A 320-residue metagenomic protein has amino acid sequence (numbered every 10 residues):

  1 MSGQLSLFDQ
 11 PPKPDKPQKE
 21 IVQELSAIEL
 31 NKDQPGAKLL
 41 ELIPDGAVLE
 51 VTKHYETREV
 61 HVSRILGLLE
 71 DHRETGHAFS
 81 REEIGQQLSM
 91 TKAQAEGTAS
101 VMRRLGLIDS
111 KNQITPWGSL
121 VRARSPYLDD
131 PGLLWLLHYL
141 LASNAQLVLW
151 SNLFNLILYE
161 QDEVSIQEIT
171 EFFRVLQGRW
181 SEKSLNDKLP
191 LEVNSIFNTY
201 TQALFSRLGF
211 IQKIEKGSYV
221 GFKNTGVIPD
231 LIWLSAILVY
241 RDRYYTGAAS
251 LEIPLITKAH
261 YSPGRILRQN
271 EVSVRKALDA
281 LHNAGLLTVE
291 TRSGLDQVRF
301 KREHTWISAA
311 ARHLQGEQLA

Functional and structural regions predicted by a protein language model:
M1-D15: Short acidic, low-complexity intrinsically disordered linear motifs used for protein-protein interactions
P12-E24: Polybasic, low-complexity terminal segments and linkers that are predominantly intrinsically disordered and enriched
I21-E24, I28-A320: Donor-sugar nucleotide-binding helix/loop cap in glycosyltransferases
